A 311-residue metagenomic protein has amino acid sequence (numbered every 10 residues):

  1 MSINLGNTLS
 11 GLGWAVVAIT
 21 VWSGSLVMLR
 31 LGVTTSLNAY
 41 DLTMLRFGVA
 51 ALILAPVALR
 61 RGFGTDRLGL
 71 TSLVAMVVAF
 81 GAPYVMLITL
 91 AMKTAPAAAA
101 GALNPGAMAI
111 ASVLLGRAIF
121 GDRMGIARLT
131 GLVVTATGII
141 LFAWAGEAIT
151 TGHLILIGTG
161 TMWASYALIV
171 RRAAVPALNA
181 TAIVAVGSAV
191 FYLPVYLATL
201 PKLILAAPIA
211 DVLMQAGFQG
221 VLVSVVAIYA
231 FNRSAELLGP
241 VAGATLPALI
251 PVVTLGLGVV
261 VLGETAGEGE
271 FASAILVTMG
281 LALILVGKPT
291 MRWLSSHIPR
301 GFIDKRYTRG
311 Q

Functional and structural regions predicted by a protein language model:
M1-D41, T137, A145-R172, F191 (+1 more regions): Glycine-/small-residue-enriched transmembrane alpha-helix faces in small-molecule transporters and effluxers
L9-W14, Y40-P56, S72-A75, G131-V134 (+2 more regions): Hydrophobic alpha-helical transmembrane segments of multi-pass integral membrane proteins, especially transporters
I19-S23, M76-V85, M108-A109, A143 (+7 more regions): Transmembrane alpha-helical core positions of polytopic small-molecule transporters
V21, S25-L26, A55-P105, V113 (+2 more regions): Specific transmembrane alpha-helical segments of multi-pass solute transporters/efflux pumps, especially DMT/EamA
V27-A39, K93-T94, I139-T151, L197-A216 (+1 more regions): Membrane-interface helix termini and inter-helical loops of multi-pass transporters
G32, L42, R46, A91 (+6 more regions): Hydrophobic/aromatic residues within transmembrane alpha-helices of multi-pass small-molecule transporters
D41-L52, F80-G81, I88-G121, T159 (+1 more regions): Specific alpha-helical transmembrane segments that line the substrate/conduction pathway and gating interfaces
L54, M124-W144, T161, Y192 (+3 more regions): Hydrophobic transmembrane alpha-helices of multi-pass small-molecule transport proteins
